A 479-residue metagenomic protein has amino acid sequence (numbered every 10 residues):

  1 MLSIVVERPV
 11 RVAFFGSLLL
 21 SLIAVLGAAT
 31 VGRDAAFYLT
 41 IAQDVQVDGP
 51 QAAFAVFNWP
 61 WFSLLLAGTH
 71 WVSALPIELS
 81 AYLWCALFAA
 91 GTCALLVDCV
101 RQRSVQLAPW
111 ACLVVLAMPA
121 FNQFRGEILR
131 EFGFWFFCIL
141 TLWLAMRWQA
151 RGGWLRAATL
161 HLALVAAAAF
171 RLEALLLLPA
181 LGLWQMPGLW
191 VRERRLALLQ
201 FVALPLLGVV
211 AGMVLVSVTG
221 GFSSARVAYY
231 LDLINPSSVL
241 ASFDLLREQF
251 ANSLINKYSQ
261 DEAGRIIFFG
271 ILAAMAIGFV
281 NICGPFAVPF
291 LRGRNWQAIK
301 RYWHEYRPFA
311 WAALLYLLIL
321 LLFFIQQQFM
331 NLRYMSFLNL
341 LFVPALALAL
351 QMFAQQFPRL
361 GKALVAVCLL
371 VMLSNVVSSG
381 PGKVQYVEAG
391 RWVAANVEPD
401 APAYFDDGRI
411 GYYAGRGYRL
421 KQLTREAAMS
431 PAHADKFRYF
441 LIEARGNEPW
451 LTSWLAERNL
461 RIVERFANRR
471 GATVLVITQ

Functional and structural regions predicted by a protein language model:
R11-F14, Q106, L162, P179-G182 (+3 more regions): Signature aromatic-anchored transmembrane alpha helix within multi-pass, membrane-resident enzymes that catalyze glycan
G27-I41, A53-G68, L75, F222-S224 (+1 more regions): Extracytoplasmic catalytic/substrate-binding loops of multi-pass membrane glycan-assembly enzymes
G32, N58, G126-F134: Short acidic/glycine- and proline-prone juxtamembrane loop motifs at membrane-interface regions of multi-pass membrane
Q46, V100, V367-A427, P431-A434: Membrane-embedded, lumen/periplasm-facing catalytic core of multi-pass transferases that use lipid-linked donors
A94, E262-Y306, Y316: Hydrophobic, aromatic-rich transmembrane alpha-helices and their immediate juxtamembrane boundary segments
F124, E131, F170, L176-L177 (+2 more regions): Hydrophobic/aromatic-rich transmembrane helices and adjacent perimembrane loops
A157, L177-V209, W296-I299: Perimembrane helix-loop-helix junctions
A197-F286: Membrane-lumen/periplasm interface segments of specific transmembrane helices in polyprenyl phosphate-linked
